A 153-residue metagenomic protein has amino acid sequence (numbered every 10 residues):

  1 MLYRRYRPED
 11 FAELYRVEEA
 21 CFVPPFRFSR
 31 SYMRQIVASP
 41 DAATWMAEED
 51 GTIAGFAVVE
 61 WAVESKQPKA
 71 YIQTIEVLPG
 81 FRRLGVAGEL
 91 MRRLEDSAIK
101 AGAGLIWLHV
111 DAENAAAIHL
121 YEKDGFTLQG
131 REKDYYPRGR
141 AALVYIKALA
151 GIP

Functional and structural regions predicted by a protein language model:
M1-Y3: Extreme N-terminal starter segment of soluble prokaryotic enzymes
R5-G80, M91-R93, S97, A101 (+1 more regions): Acetyl-CoA-dependent GNAT
R34-Q35, N114-A115, P137-R138: Short secondary-structure capping/turn micro-motifs that flank functional sites
V77, R83-D96, A115-K123: Conserved acetyl-CoA-binding loop-helix of GNAT-fold acetyltransferases
L105, Y145-A148: Conserved catalytic core of the tyrosine transesterase superfamily
W107-V110, E122, T127-L143: Conserved catalytic-core motifs of GNAT/GCN5-like acyltransferases
